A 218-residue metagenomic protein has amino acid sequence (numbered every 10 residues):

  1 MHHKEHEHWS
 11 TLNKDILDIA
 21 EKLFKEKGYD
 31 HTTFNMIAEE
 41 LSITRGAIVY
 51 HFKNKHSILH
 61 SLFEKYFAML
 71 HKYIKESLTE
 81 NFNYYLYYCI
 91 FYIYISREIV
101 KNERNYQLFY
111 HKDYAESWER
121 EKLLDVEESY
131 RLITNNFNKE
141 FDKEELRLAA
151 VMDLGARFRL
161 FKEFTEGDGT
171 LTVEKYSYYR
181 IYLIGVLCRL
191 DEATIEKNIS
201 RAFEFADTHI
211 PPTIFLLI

Functional and structural regions predicted by a protein language model:
K4-L12: Short, Lys/Arg-enriched anionic-surface-contact patches
D15, I19, L23-S57, S61: Helix-turn-helix
S61, K72-N105: Hydrophobic alpha-helical connector segments
L62, Y66, L70, F91 (+2 more regions): Hydrophobic/aromatic residues within well-ordered alpha-helical segments
K65-Y73, E98-N102, Y106, S129-I133 (+1 more regions): A short secondary-structure junction motif
L108-A115, S200: Short linear capping/connector segments at secondary-structure termini
K112-K162, K175: Amphipathic alpha-helical packing segments from all-alpha helical-bundle domains
R131-N136, E166-I218: C-terminal peripheral helix-coil segments that are non-catalytic and often amphipathic
